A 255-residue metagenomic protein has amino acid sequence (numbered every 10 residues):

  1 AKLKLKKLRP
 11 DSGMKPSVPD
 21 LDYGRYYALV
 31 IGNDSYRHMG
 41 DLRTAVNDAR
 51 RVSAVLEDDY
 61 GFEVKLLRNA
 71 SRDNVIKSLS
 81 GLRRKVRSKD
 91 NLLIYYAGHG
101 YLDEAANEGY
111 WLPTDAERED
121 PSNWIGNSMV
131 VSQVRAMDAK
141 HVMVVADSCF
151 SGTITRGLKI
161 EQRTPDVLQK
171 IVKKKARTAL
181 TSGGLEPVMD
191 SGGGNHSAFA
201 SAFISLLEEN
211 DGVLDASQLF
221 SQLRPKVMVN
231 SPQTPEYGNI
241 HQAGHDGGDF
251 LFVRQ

Functional and structural regions predicted by a protein language model:
A1-Q255: Cysteine endopeptidase catalytic domains of the caspase/legumain-like
